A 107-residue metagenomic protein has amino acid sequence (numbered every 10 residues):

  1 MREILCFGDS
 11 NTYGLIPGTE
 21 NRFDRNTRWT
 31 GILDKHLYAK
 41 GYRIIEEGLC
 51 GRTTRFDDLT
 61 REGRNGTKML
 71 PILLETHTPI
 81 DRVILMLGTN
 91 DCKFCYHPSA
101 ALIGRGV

Functional and structural regions predicted by a protein language model:
R2-L5, N11-G106: Conserved SGNH/GDSL esterase-like catalytic core that processes O-acyl groups on lipids and polysaccharides
